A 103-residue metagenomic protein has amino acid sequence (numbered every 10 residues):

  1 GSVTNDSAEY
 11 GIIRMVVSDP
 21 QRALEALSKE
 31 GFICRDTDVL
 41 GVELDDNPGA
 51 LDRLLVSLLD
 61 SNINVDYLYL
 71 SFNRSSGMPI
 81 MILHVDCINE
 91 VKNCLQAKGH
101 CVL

Functional and structural regions predicted by a protein language model:
G1-L103: A conserved regulatory-domain signal marking ACT and ACT-like small-molecule sensing domains and adjacent regulatory
